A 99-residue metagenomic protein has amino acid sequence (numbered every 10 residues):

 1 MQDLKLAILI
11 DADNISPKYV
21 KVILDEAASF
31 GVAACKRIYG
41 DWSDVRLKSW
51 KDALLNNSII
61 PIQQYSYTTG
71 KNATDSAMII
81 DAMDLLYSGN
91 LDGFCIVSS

Functional and structural regions predicted by a protein language model:
M1-D81, L86-N90: Domain-level signal for Mg2+-assisted phosphodiester chemistry and nucleotide/NA-binding surfaces in nucleic-acid
Y39, D92-S99: Acidic beta-strand-to-loop metal/phosphate-binding motif
